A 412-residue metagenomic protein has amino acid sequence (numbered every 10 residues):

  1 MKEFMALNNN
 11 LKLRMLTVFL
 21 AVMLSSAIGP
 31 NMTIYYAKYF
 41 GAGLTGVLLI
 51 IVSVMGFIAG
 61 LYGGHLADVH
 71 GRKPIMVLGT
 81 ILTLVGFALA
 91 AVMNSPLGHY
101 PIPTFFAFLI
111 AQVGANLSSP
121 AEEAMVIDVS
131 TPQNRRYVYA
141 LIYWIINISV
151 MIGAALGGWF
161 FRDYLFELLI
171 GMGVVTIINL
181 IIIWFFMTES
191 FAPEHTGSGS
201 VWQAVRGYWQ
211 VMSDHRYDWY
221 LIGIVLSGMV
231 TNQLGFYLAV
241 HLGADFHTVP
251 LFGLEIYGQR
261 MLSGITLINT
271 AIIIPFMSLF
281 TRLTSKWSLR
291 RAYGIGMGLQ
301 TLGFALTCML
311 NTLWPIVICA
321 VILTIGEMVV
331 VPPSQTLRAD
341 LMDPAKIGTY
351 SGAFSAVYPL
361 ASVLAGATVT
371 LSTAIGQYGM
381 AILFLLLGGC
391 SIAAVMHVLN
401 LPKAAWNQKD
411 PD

Functional and structural regions predicted by a protein language model:
M1-N8, S190-L221, D412: Juxtamembrane intracellular "pre-TM" segments in multi-pass secondary transporters
E3-S53, D218-G223, G228-L251: Helix-loop boundary and gating motifs at the non-cytosolic
F19, H99-L117, P315-V329: Hydrophobic core of transmembrane alpha-helices in multi-pass small-molecule transporters, especially MFS/SLC-type
I58-S95: Conserved MFS/SLC helix-loop-helix module at the cytosolic interface between two early adjacent transmembrane helices
A59-R72, P275-L289: Helix-to-loop junctions at the C-terminal end of transmembrane segments in multipass secondary transporters
I81-G98, L299-N311: C-terminal ends and interior cores of transmembrane alpha-helices in multi-pass membrane transporters/permeases
F108-I146: Cytoplasmic helix-loop-helix junction between adjacent transmembrane helices in 12-TM secondary transporters
L180-G197, H397-K409: Helix-loop junctions on the cytosolic side of multi-pass membrane transporters, especially the intracellular loop
